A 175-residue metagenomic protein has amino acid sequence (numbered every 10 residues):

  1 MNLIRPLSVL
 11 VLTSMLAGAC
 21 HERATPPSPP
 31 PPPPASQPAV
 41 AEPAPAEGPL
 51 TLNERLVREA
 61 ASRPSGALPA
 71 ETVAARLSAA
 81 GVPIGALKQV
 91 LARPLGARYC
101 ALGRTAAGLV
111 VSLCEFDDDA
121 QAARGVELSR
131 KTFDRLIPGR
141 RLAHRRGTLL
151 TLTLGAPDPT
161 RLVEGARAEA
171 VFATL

Functional and structural regions predicted by a protein language model:
M1-L10: Bacterial N-terminal signal peptides that target proteins for export
S8, H21-V110, E115-L175: Soluble, non-membrane globular domain cores that form compact, hydrophobic packing and curved binding surfaces
L16-A19: C-terminal motif of bacterial Sec signal peptides marking the signal peptidase cleavage site
